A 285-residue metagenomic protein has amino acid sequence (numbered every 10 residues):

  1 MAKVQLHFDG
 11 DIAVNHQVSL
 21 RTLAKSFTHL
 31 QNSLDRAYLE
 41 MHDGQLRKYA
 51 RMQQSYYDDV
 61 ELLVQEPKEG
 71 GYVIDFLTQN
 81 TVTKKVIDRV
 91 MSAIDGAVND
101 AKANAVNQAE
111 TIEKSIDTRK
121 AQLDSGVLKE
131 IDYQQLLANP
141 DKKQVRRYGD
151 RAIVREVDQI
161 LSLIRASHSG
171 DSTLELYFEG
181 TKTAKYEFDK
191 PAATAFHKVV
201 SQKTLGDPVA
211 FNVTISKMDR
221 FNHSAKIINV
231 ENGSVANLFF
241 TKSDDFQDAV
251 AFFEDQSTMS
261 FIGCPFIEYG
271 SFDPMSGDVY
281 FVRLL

Functional and structural regions predicted by a protein language model:
M1-D207: Charged, alpha-helical interface segments at or near domain boundaries
K182, E187-L285: C-terminal, beta-strand-rich globular interaction domains
